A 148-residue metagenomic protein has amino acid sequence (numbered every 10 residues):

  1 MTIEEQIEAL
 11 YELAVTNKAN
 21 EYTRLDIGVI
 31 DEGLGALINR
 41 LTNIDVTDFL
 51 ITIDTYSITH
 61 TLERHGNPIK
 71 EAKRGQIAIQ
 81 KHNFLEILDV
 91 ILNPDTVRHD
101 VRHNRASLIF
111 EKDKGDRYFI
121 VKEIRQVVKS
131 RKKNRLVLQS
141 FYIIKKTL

Functional and structural regions predicted by a protein language model:
M1-L148: Ribonuclease/tRNase effector modules and their secretory precursors
